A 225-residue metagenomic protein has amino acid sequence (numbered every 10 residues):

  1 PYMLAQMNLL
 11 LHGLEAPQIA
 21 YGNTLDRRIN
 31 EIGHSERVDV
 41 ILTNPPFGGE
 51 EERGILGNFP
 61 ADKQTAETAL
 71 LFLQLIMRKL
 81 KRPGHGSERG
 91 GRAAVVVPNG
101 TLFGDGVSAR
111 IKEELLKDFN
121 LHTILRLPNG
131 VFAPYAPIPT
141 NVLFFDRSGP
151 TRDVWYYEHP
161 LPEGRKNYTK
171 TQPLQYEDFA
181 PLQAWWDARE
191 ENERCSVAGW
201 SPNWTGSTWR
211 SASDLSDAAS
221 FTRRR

Functional and structural regions predicted by a protein language model:
M3-S35: S-adenosyl-L-methionine
Y21, D26-R27, G33-R225: A conserved structural/catalytic subdomain of Rossmann-like adenosyl-cofactor enzymes
